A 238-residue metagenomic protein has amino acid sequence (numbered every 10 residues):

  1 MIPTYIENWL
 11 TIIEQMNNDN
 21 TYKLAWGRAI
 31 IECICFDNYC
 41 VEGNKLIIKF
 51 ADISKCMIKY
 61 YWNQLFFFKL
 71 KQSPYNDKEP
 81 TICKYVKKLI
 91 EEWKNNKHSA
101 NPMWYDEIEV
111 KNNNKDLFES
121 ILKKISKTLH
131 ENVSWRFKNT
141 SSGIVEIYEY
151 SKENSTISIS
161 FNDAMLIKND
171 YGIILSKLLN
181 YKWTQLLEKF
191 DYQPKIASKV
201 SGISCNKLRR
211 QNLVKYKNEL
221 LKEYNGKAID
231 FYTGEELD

Functional and structural regions predicted by a protein language model:
M1-G226: Mixed-charge, low-complexity interaction segments
D230-T233: Short cysteine-rich clusters marking metal-coordination/redox-active sites
L237: Cys/His-rich microdomains that often coordinate metals
